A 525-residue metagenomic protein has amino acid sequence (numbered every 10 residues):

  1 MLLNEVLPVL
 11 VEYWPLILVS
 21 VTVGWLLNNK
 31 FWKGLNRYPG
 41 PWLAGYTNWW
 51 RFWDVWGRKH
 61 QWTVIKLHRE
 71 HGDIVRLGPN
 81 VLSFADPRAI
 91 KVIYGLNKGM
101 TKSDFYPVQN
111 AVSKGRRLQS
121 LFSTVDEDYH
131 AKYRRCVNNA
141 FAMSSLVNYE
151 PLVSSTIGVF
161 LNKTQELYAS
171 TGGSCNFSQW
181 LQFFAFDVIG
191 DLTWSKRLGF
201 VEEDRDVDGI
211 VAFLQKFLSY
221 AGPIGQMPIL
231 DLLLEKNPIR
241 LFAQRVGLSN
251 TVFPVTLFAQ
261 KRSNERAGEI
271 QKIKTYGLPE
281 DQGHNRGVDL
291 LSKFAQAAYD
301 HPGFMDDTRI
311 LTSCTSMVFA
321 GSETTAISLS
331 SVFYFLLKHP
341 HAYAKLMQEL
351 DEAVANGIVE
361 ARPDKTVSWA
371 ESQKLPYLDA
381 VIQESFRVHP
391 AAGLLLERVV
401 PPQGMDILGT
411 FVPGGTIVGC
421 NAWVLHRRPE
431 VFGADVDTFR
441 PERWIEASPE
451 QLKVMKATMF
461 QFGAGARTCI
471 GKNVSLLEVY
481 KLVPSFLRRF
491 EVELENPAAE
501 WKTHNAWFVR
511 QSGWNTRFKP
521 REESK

Functional and structural regions predicted by a protein language model:
M1-V92, F105, K525: N-terminal targeting/anchor module and adjacent flexible "hinge" preceding the catalytic domain
L43-G57, Y106-T193, G209-G268, A355-A361 (+3 more regions): Cytochrome P450 catalytic-domain helical core, especially the substrate-recognition surface and oxygen-activation
R58-V64, L257, K261, P363-L408: Conserved cytochrome P450 K-helix E-x-x-R motif and the immediately C-terminal K′/meander segment
K91-A111, F432-A434, T438: Cytochrome P450 catalytic domain signature, combining two hallmark sequence patches
E150, S154, G209-K216, T275-V288 (+4 more regions): Cytochrome P450 I-helix active-site segment
N162, P340-A344, V418, S448 (+3 more regions): Cytochrome P450 heme-binding "Cys pocket" and the immediately downstream C-terminal segment
G247-S328: Conserved cytochrome P450 catalytic core segment spanning the I/J/K helices
C420-E450: Conserved cytochrome P450 K-helix/beta-meander segment immediately N-terminal to the heme-binding cysteine loop
